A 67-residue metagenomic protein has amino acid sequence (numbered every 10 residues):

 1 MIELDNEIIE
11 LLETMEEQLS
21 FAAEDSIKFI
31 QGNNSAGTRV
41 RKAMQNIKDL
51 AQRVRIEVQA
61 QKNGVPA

Functional and structural regions predicted by a protein language model:
M1-D25: N-terminal acidic leader/helix
M1-E3, K48, A67: Domain-level signal for soluble alpha/beta catalytic cores
E16-L19, A23-S26, M44, K48-A51 (+1 more regions): A structural signal for well-ordered alpha-helices, especially hydrophobic packing surfaces of coiled-coils
I30-T38: Short, surface-exposed loop/turn segments at secondary-structure junctions
G37-Q45: Short, charged, amphipathic alpha-helical segments
V40, K62-A67: Charge-rich, acidic-biased intrinsically disordered regions
